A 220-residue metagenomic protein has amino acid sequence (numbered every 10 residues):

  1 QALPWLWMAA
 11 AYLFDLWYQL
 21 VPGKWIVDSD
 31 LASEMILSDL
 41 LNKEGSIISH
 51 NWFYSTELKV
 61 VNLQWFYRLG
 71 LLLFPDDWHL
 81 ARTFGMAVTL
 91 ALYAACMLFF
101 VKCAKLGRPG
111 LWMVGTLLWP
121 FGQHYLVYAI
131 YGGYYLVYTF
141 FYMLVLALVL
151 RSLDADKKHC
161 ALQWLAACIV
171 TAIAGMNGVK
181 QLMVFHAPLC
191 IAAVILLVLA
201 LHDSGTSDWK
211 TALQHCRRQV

Functional and structural regions predicted by a protein language model:
Q1-V27: Transmembrane signal-anchor helices characteristic of membrane glycosylation enzymes that use polyprenol
W5, T83-R108, L144: Transmembrane-helix motifs of polytopic, lipid-linked glycan transferases
L20-S29, N42-W65, H79-L80: Membrane-proximal lumenal/periplasmic loop motifs of glycosylation machinery
V27, T56, V60, G107-L153 (+1 more regions): Membrane-interface micro-motifs in multi-pass membrane enzymes
L63, T89-Y93, Y134-L146, V184-A192: Hydrophobic core segments of transmembrane alpha-helices in multi-pass, intramembrane catalytic enzymes
Y142-L162, L199-S204: Membrane-interface transmembrane helices that cradle and orient dolichyl/undecaprenyl
A161-Q181, F185-C190: Membrane-interface alpha helices of multi-pass inner-membrane proteins
F185-V220: Perimembrane helix-loop-helix junctions
